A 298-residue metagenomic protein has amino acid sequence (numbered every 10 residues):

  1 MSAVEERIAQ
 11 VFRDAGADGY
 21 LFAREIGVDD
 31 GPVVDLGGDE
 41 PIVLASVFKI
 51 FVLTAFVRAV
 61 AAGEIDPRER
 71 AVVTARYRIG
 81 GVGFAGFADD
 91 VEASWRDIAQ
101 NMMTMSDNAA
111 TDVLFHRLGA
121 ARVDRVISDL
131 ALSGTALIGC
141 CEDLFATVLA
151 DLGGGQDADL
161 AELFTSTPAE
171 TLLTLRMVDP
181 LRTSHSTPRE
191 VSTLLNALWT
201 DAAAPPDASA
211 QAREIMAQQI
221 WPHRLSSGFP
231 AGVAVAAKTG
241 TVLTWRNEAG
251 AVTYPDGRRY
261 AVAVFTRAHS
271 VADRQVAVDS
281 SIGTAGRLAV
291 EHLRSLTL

Functional and structural regions predicted by a protein language model:
M1-D143, V148-L149: Active-site-adjacent loops and short helices of periplasmic peptidoglycan-processing enzymes
S2-A9, V33, T183, T187 (+1 more regions): Structured C-terminal helix/loop/strand segments within mature extracytoplasmic catalytic/sensor domains
D18-G19, F115-L195: Mid-domain, small-residue-enriched loop/turn segments at the edges of structured enzyme/sensor domains
D30, E69-V73, F84-A88, D97 (+4 more regions): Membrane-targeting and insertion segments and their boundary/processing signals
G31-D35, F87-A88, L172-R176, F265-H269: A short small-residue
S46-I50, A59-A62, R96-I98, D129 (+5 more regions): Glycine-rich loops and low-complexity Gly/Arg-rich segments that provide flexible linkers or classic glycine-based
V57-A62, D107-A109, I138-C140, A150-L152 (+5 more regions): Low-complexity, flexible helical/coil segments
